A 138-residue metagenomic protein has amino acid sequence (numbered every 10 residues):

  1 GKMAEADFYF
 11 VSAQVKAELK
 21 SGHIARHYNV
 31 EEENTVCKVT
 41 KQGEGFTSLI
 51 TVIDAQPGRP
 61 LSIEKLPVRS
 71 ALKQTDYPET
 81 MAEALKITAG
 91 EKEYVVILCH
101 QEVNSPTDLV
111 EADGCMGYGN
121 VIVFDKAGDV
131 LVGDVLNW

Functional and structural regions predicted by a protein language model:
G1-W138: CBM-like, beta-strand-rich accessory domains located in the C-terminal region of large, secreted polysaccharide-active
